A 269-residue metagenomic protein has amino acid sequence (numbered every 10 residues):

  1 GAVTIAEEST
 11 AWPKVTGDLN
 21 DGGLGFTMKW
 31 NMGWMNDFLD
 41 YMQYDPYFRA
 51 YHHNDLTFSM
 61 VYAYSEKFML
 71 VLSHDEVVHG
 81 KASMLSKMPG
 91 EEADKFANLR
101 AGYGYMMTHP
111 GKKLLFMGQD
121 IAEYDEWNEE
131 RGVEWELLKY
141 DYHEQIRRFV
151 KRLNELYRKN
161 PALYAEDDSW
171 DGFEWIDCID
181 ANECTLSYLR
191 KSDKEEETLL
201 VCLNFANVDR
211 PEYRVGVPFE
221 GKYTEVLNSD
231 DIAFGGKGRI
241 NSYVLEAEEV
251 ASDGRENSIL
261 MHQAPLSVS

Functional and structural regions predicted by a protein language model:
G1-K113, N128, A165-T185, K194-E196 (+1 more regions): Alpha-amylase-like alpha-glycosidases and glucanotransferases acting on alpha-linked glucans and related
A93-F96, M107-L115, Q119-S269: Carbohydrate-interacting/catalytic domains
